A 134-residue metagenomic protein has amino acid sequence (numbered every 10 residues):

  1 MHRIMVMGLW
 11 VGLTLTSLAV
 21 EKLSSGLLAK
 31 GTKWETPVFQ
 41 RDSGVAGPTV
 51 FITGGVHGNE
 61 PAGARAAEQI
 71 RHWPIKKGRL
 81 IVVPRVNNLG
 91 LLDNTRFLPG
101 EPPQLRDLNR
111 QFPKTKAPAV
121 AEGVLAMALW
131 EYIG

Functional and structural regions predicted by a protein language model:
H2, G8, S17-G134: Structured catalytic-domain cores with a bias toward divalent-metal coordination
